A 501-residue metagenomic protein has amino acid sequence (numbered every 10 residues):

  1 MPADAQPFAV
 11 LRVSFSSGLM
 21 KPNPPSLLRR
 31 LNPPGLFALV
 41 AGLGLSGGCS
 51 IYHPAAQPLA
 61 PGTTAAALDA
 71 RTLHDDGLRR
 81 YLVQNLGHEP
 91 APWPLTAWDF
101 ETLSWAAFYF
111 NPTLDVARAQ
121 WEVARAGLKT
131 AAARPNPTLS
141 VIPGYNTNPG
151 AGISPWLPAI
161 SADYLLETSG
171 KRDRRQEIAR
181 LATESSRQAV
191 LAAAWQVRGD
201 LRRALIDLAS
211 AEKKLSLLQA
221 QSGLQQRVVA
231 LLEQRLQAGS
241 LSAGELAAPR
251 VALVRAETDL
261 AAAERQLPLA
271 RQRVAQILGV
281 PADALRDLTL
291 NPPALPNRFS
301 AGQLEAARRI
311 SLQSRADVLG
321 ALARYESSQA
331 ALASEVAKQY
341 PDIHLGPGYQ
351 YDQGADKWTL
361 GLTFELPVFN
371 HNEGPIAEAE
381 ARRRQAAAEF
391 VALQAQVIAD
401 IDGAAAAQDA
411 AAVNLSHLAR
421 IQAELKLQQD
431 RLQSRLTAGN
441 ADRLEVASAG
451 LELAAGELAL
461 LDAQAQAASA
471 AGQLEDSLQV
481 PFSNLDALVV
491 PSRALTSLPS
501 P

Functional and structural regions predicted by a protein language model:
V10, S14-A106, E264-I310, Q473-P501: Terminal intrinsically disordered/low-complexity segments used for targeting and assembly
L86-T96, S140-K171, R175, L285 (+4 more regions): Small/polar, glycine/serine/threonine/aspartate-rich low-complexity segments that form flexible
T102, L157, R203, A248 (+3 more regions): Transmembrane beta-barrel architecture of outer-membrane proteins
Y109-D115, E122-P137, P149-G152, I160-I178 (+7 more regions): A glycine-/polar-enriched beta->alpha junction
R172, L181, Q188-I310, A404-A407 (+6 more regions): Periplasmic alpha-helical coiled-coil/stalk elements that build and connect Gram-negative outer-membrane
P375-A381, A386-H417, I421: C-terminal structural cap/anchor segments
A411-R443: C-terminal hydrophobic structural anchor segments that stabilize assembly/packing rather than catalytic chemistry
